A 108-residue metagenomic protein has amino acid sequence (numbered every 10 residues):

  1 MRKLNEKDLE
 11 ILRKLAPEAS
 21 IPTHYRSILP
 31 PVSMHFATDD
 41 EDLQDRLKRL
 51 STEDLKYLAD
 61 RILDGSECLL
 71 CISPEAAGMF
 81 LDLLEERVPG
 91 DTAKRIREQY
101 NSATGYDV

Functional and structural regions predicted by a protein language model:
M1-K3, K7, E98-V108: Short intrinsically disordered terminal tails
R2-S20: Extreme N-terminal leader/activation tails
K14-E18, R61-D64, Q99: Residues within well-ordered alpha-helical secondary structure of globular protein domains
T23-V88, K94: Acidic, low-complexity, intrinsically disordered interaction modules
